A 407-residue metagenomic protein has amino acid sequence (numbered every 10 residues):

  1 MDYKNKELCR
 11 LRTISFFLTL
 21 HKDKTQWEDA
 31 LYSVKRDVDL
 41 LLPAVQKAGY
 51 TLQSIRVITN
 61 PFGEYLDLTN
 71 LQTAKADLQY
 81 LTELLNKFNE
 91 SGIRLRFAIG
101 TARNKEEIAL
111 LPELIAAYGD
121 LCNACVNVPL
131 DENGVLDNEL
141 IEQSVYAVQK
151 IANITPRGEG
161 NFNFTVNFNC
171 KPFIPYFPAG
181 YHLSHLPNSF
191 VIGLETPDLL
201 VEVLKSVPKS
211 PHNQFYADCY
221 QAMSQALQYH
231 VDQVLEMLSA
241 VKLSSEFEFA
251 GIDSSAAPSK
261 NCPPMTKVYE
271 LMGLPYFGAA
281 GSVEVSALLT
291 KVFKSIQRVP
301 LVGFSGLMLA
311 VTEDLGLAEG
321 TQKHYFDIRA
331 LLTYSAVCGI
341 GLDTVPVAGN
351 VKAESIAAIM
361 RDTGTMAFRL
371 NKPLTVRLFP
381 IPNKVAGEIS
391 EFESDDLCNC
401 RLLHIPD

Functional and structural regions predicted by a protein language model:
M1-D407: Anaerobic metallocofactor- and corrinoid-dependent redox/one-carbon enzyme cores, especially those from methanogenesis
